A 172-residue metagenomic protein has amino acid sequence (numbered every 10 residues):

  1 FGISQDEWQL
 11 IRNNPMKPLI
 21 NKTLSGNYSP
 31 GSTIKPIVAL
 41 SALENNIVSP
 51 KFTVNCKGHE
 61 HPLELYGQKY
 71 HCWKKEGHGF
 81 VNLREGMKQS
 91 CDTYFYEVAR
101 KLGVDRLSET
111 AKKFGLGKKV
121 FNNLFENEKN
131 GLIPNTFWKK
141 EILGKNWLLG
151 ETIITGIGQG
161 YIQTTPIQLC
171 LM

Functional and structural regions predicted by a protein language model:
F1-S32, I37-L171: Beta-lactam-recognizing serine transpeptidase/beta-lactamase-like catalytic domain environment
